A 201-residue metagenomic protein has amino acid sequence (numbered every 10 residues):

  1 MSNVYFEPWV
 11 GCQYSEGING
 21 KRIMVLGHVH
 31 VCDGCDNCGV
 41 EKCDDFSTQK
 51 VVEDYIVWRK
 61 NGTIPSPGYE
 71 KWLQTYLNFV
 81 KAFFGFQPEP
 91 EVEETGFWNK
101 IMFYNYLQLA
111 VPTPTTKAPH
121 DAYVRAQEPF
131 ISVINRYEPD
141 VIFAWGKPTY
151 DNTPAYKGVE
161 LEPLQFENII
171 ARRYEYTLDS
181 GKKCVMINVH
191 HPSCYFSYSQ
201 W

Functional and structural regions predicted by a protein language model:
S2-Y137, V141, K147-T149: A polyanion-binding, active-site-adjacent surface
K117-I131, Y150-W201: C-terminal capping/extension of enzyme domains
